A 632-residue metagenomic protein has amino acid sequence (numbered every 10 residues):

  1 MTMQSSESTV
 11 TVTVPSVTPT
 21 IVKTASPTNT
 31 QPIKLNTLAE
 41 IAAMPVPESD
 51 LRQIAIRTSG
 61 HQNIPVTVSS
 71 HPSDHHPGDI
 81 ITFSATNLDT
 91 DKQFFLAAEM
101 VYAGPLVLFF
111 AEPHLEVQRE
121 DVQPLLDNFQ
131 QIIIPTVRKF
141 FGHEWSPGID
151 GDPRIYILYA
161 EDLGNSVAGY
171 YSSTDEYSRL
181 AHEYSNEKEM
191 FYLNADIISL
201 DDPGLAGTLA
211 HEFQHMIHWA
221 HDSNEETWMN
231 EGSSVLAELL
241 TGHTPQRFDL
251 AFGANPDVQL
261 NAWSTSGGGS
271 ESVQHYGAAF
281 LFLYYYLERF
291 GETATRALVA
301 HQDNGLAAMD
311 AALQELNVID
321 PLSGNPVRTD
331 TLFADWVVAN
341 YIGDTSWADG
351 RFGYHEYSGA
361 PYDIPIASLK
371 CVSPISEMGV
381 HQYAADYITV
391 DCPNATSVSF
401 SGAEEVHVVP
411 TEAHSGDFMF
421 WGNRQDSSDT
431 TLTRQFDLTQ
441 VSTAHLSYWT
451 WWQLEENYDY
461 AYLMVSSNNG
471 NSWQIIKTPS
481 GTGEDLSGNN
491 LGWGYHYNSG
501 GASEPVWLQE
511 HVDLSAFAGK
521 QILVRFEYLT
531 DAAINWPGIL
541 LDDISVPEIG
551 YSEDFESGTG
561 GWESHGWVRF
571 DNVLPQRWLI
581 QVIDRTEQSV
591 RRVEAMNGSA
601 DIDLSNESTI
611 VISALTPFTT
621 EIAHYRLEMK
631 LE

Functional and structural regions predicted by a protein language model:
T2-S16, T20, G305-T431, W449 (+4 more regions): Beta/coil-rich, acidic/histidine-enriched accessory regions frequently appended to metallopeptidases
A103-M229, S233, T241-S266: Juxtacatalytic substrate-recognition/specificity segment
L115, M419-T431, L454, H496-V506: Extracellular beta-rich ligand/substrate-recognition surface
T174, L180-N186, P203, G207 (+3 more regions): Acidic/His/Gly-enriched intrinsically disordered linker/tail segments that often contain short helix/coil "MoRF-like"
E288, D437, W449-E455, E527-L529: Solvent-exposed strand-to-loop "edge" motifs in beta-rich extracellular domains
A444-T450, I522-L529, F555: Extracellular beta-strand-rich recognition modules
Q474-F517: Extracellular carbohydrate recognition and processing domains and analogous Trp-centered ligand-binding platforms
E504-W536: Terminal, low-complexity interaction segments
